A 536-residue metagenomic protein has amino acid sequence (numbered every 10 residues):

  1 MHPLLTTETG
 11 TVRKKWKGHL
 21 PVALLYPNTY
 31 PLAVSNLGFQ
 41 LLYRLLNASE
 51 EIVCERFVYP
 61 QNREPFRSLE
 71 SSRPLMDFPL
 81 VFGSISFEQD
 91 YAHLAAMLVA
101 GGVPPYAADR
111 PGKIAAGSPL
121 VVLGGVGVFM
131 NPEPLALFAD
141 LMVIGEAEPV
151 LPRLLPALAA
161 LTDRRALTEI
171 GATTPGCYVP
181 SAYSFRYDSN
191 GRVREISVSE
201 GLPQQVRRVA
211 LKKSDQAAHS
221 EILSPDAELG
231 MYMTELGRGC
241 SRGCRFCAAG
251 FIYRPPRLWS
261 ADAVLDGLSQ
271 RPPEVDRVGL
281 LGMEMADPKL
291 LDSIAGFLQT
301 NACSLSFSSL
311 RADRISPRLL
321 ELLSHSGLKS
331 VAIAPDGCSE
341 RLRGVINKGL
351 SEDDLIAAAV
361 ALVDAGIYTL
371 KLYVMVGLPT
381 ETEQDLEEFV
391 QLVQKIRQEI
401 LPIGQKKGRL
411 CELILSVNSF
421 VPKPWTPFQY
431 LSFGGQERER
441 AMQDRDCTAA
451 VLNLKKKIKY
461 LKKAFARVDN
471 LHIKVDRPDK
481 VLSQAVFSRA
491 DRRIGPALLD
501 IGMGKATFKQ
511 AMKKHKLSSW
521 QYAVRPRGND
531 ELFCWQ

Functional and structural regions predicted by a protein language model:
M1-A23, Y30-P31, P180, F185-T234: N-terminal [4Fe-4S]-dependent radical SAM core
M1-G10, V22-L24, K456-I458, K462-Q536: Radical SAM enzyme core and accessory elements
V22-N28, L46, S220-F246, K329 (+1 more regions): N-terminal pre-triad scaffold of radical SAM enzymes
L25, L265-K371, M375-E412, P422: Conserved SAM/AdoMet-binding glycine-rich loop
E50-N62: A short beta-strand-loop structural module common to alpha/beta enzyme folds
Y59-S197, K423-D491, D500-G502, A506: Glycine-rich beta-alpha loop elements in corrinoid/cobalamin-binding modules across cobalamin-dependent enzymes
S184-Y187, K289, R318-L319, R341-I346 (+4 more regions): Flexible glycine/acidic-rich beta-alpha junction loops that bind and position SAM and/or redox cofactors in anaerobic
F246-A263: Iron-sulfur (Fe-S) cluster-binding segments and ferredoxin-like electron-carrier domains, especially [2Fe-2S]
